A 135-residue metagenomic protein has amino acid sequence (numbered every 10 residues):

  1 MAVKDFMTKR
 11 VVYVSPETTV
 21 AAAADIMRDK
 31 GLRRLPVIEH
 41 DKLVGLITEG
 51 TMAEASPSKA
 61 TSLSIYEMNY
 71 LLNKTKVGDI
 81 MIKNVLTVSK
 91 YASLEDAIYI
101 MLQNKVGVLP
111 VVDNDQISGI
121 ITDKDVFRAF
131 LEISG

Functional and structural regions predicted by a protein language model:
M1-R10, T48-V85, I98-L102, T122-G135: Tandem CBS (Bateman) regulatory domains
T8-E17, L43: Short N-terminal signal/transit or membrane-insertion segments and the immediately adjacent low-complexity/disordered
V14-G31, V37-E39, M81, T87-K105 (+3 more regions): The conserved cystathionine-beta-synthase
M27, L35-T51, M101, L109-D125: A glycine-centered beta-loop-beta connector
G31-R33, E39-H40, S62-S64, L72-N73 (+2 more regions): Short, charged/polar low-complexity linear motifs in solvent-exposed/disordered segments
